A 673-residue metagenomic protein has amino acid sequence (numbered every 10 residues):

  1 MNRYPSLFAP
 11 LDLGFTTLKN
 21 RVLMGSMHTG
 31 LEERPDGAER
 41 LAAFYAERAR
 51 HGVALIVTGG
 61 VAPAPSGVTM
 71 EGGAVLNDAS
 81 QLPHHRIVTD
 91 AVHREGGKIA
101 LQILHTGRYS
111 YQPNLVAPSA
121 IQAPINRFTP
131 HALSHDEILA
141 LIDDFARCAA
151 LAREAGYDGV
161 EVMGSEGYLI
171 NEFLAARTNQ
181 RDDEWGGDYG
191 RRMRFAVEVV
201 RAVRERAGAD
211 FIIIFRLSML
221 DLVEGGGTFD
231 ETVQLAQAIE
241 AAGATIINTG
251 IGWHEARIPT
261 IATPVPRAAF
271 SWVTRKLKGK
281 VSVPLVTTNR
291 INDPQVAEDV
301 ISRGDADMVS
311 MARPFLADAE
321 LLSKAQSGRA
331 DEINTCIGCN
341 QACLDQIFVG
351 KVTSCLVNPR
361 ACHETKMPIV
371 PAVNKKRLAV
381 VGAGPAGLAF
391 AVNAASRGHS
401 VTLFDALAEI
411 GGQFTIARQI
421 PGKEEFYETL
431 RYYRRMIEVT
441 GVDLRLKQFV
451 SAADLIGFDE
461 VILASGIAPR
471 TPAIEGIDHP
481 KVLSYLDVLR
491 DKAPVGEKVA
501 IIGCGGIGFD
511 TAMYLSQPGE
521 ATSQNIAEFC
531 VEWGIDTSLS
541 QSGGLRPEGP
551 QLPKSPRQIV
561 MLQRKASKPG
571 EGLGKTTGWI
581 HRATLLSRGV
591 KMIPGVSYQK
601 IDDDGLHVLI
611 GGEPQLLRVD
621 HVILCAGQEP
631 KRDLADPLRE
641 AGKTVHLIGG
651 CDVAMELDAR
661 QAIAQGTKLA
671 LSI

Functional and structural regions predicted by a protein language model:
M1-V381, P385, F390-S396, S400-V401 (+1 more regions): Flavin-dependent oxidoreductase catalytic cores
A64, F215, G250-E255, D405-I420 (+3 more regions): Short connector loops at secondary-structure junctions
V200, E364-V373, A383, S396 (+5 more regions): Flanking helices and flexible, charged tails adjoining ferredoxin-like Fe-S electron-transfer domains in multi-subunit
E320-C336, Q448-A468: Small-residue-rich anion-binding loops in enzyme active sites
I337-K351, F458-A473: Helix-enriched interaction subdomains in cytosolic or periplasmic regions, typified by TIR/SEFIR signaling/NADase cores
K376-L403, R445-A453, G457, S465-I474 (+4 more regions): Rossmann-like dinucleotide/flavin-binding elements
G412-F458, G570-V596: N-terminal Rossmann-like dinucleotide/flavin-binding domain of flavoprotein oxidoreductases that bind FAD/FMN
